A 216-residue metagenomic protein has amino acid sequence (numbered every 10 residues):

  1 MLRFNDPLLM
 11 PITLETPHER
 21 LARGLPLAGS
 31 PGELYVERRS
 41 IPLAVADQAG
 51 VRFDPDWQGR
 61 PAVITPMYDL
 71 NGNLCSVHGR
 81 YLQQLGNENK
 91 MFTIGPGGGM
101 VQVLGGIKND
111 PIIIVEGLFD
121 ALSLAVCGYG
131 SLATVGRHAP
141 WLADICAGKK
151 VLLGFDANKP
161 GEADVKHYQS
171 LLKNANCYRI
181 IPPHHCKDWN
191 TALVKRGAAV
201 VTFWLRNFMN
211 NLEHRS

Functional and structural regions predicted by a protein language model:
M1-I64, Y68-N71, G106-I107, L172-N174 (+1 more regions): TOPRIM metal-binding catalytic domain and adjacent DNA-binding surface shared by DnaG-type primases
V36, L153, W189: A residue-level signal for conserved active-site and pocket-lining positions in enzyme catalytic cores
D54-K150, D164-V165: Phosphate-handling DNA/RNA-contact segment within nucleic-acid enzymes
I114, K149-P160, I181: Acidic beta-strand-to-loop metal/phosphate-binding motif
V135-P140, D156-K159, P182-H185: Short, acidic/turn-prone active-site loops that include or flank metal/cofactor- and phosphate-binding residues
I145-K149, D188-F203: Short, surface-exposed amphipathic charged segments that create phosphate/polyanion-binding patches used for binding
L152-K159, R196-L212: A polyampholytic, Gly/Pro-enriched intrinsically disordered region
A163-K173: Short, aromatic/basic amphipathic alpha-helical patches
